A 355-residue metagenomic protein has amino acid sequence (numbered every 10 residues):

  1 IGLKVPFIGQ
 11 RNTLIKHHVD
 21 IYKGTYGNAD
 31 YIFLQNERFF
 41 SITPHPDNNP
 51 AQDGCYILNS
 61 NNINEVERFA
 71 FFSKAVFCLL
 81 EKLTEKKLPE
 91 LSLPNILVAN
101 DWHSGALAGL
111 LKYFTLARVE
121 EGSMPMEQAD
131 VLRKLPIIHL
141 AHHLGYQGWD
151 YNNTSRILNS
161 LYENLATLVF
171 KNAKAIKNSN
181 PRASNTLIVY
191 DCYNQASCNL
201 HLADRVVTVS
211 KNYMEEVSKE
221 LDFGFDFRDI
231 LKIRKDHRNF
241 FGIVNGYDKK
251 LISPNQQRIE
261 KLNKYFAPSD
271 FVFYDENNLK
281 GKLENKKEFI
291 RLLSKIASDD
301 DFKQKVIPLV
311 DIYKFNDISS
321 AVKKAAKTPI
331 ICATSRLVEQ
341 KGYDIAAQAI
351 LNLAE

Functional and structural regions predicted by a protein language model:
I1-E355: Catalytic cores of carbohydrate-active enzymes across secretory and cytosolic contexts
